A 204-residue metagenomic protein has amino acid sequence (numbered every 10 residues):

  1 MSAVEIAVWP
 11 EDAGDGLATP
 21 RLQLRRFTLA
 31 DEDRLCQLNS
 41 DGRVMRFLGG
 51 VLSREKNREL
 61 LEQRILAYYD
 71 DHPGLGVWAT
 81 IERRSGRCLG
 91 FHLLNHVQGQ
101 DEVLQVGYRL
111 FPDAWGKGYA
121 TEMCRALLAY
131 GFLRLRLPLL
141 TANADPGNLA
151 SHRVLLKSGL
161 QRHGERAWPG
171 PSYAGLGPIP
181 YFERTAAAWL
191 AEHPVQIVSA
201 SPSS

Functional and structural regions predicted by a protein language model:
M1-M45, A79-S204: Acyl-donor (CoA/ACP) binding surface of acyl/acetyltransferases
R43-I65, G74-L75: Conserved GNAT-fold acetyl-CoA-binding loop/helix
D71: Conserved ATP-binding/catalytic signature of the HATPase_c
